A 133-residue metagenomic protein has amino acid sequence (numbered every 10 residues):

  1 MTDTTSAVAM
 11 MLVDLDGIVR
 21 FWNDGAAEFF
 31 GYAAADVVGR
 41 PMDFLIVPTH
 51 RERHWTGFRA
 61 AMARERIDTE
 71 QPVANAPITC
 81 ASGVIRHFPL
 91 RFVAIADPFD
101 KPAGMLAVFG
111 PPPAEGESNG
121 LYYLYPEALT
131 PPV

Functional and structural regions predicted by a protein language model:
V8-L12: Short hydrophobic secondary-structure edge segments in sensory/regulatory modules of signaling proteins
I18-R20: Conserved hydrophobic beta-strand signature of PAS-family and PAS-like sensory domains
A26-V37: PAS/PAS-like sensory domain cap-loop motif
D36-E52: PAS-family sensory/regulatory domains
P48-S82: Terminal output helix/cap of sensory domains in signal transduction proteins
C80, I85-H87, G104: Beta-strand residues that line the small-molecule/cofactor-binding core of sensory signal-transduction domains
P89-M105, P111-N119: Short loop/turn elements at sensory-signaling interfaces that couple input to output
E115-V133: Sensory-domain boundary/capping and coupling elements
